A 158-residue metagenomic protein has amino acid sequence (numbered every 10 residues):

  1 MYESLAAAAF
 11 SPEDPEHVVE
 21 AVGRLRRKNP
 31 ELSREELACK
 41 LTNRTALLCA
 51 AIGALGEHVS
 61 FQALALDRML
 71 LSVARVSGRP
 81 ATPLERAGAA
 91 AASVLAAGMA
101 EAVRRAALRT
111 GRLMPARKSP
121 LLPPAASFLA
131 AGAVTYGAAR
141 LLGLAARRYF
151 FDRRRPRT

Functional and structural regions predicted by a protein language model:
M1-A50, D67-V103, T110-T158: Terminal, membrane-proximal amphipathic helices and intrinsically disordered targeting/regulatory segments
L48-V59: Transmembrane alpha-helix interface/packing and boundary motifs in multi-pass membrane proteins, characterized by
E57-D67: Transmembrane helix boundary and interhelical junction motifs in multipass membrane proteins
